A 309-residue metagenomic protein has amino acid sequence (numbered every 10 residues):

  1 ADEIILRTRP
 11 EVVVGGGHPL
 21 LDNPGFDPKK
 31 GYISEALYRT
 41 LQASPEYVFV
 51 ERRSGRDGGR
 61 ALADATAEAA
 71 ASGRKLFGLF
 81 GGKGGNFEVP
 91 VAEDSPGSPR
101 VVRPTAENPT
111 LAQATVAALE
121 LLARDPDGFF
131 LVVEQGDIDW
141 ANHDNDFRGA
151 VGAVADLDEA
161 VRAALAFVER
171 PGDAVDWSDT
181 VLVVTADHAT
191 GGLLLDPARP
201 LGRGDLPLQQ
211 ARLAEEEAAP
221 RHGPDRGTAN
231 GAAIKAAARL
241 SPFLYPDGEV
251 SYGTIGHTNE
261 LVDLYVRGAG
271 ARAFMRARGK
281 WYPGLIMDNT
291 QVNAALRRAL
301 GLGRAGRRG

Functional and structural regions predicted by a protein language model:
A1-R307: A post-motif C-terminal structural segment
